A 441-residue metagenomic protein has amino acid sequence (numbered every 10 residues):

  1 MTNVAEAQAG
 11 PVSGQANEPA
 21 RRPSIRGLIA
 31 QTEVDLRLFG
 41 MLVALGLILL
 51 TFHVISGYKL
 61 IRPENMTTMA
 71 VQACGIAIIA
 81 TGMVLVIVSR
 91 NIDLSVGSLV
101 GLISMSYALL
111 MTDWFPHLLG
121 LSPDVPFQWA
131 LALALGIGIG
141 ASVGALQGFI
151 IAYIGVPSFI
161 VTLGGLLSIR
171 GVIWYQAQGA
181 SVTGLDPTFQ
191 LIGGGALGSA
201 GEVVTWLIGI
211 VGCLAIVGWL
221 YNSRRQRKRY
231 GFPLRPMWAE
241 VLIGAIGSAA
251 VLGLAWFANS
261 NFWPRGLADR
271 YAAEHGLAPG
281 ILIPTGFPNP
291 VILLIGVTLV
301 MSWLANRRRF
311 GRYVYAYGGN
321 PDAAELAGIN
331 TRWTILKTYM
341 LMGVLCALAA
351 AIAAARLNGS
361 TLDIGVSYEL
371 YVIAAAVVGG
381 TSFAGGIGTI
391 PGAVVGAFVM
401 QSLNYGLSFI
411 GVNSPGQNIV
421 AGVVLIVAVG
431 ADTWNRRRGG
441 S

Functional and structural regions predicted by a protein language model:
M1-L50, A180-S181, G212-A250, F257 (+3 more regions): Cytosolic-side transmembrane-helix boundaries in multi-pass membrane proteins
Q8-I78, Y107, D113-A132, P233-L234 (+1 more regions): Membrane-interfacial amphipathic/re-entrant helices at transmembrane-helix boundaries
L42, G46-L49, A73-I76, A80 (+21 more regions): Small-residue faces within membrane-embedded alpha-helices
L47-V54, K59-W114, A145-F159, W174 (+4 more regions): Single transmembrane alpha-helix segments in multi-pass membrane proteins
H117-L166, V217-S223, V395-G396: Alpha-helical transmembrane segments within multi-pass membrane transporters and channels
G144, Y339-I352, R356-A421: Transmembrane alpha-helical segments in multi-pass inner-membrane proteins
I169-M301, L362, G440-S441: Transmembrane helix-bundle core of multi-pass membrane transporters and related energy-transducing complexes
F310-I335: Short cytoplasmic-facing helical segments at TM-TM junctions of multi-pass membrane proteins
